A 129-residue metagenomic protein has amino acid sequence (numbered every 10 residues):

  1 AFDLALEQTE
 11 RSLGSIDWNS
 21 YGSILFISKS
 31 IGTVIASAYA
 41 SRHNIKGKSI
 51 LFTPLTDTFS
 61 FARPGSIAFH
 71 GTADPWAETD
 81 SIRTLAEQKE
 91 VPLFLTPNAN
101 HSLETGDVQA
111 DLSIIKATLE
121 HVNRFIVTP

Functional and structural regions predicted by a protein language model:
A1-G22: Serine-hydrolase catalytic machinery in alpha/beta-hydrolase-like enzymes
I27-A36: Gly/Ala-rich beta-loop-alpha elbow adjacent to hydrolase catalytic centers
A38-R42: Active-site signature of alpha/beta-hydrolase-fold catalytic machinery across serine- and Asp/Cys-nucleophile hydrolases
N44-T56, P64-G65: A conserved short beta-strand
G47, F61-S66, Q88-V91: Short, proline-enriched alpha-helix->beta-strand connector loops that line the catalytic pocket of alpha/beta-hydrolase
S60, P75-S81: Conserved alpha/beta-hydrolase "acid-adjacent" motif
A68-H70, D74: Short beta-strand/loop motif that positions the catalytic acidic residue of the alpha/beta-hydrolase fold
A99-I114: Catalytic histidine-centered segment of alpha/beta-hydrolase-like enzymes
